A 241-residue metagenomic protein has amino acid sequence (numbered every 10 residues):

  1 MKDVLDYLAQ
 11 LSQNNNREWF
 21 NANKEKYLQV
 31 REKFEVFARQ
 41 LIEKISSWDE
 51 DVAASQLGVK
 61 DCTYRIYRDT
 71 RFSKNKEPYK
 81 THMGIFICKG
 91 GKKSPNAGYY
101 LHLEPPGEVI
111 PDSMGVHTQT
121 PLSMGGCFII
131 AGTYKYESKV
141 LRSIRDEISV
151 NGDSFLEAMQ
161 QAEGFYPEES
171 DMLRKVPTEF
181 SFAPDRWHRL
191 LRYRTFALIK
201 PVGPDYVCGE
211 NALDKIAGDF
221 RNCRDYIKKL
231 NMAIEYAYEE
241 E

Functional and structural regions predicted by a protein language model:
M1-Q10, R17, F34, L41 (+3 more regions): Long, solvent-exposed, polar/charged low-complexity segments
F20: Phosphate-proximal small/polar/acidic motifs at interfaces that engage nucleotide phosphates, polyphosphates
K24, L28-E35, S138, R145 (+1 more regions): Generic detection of long, well-ordered alpha-helical segments
K24, L28-R71: Gly/Pro-rich turn-and-neighbor structural signature
D49-S55, F72-K74, C88, S181-H188: Intrinsically disordered, low-complexity boundary segments flanking structured domains
Q56-V59, P78-K80, S94, M124 (+2 more regions): A generic structural signal for short, non-catalytic loop/turn and secondary-structure boundary residues
T63, H82, T195: A residue-level signal for beta-strand positions that form part of recognition/binding surfaces within mature
Y67-S149: Aromatic- and glycine-enriched beta-alpha-beta binding-site module
